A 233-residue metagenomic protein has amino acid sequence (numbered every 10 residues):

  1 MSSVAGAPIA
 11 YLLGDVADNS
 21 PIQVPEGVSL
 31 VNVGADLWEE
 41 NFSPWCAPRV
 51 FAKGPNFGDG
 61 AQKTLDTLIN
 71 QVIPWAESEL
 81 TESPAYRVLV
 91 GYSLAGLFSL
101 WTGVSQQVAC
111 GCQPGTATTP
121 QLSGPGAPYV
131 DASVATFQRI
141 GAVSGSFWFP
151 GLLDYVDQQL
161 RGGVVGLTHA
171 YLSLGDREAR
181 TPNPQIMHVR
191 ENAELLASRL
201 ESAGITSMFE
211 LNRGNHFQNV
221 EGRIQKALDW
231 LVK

Functional and structural regions predicted by a protein language model:
M1-K233: Non-catalytic cap/lid and distal C-terminal segments of serine-dependent acyl enzymes
